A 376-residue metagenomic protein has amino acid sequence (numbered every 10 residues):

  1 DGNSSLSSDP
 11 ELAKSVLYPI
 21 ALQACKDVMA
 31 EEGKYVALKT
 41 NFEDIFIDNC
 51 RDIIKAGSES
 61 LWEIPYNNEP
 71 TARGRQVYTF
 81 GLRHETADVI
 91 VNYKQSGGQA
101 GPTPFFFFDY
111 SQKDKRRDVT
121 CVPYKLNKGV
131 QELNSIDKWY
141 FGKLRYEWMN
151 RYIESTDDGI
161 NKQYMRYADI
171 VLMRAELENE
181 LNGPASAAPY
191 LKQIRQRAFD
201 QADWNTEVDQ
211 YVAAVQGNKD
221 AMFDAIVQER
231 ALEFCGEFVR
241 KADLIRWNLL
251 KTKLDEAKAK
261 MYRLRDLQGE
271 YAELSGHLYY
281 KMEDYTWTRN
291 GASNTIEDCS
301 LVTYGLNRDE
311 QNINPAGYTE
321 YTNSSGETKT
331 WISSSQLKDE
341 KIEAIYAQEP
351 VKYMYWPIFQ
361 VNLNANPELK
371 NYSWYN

Functional and structural regions predicted by a protein language model:
D1-R73, K115-N376: Acidic/polar-rich alpha-helix caps and helix-coil junctions
A72-E85, W139: Short, polar loop/linker segments at the starts of domains and inter-domain junctions
L82-A100, P104: Short, cationic low-complexity segments
